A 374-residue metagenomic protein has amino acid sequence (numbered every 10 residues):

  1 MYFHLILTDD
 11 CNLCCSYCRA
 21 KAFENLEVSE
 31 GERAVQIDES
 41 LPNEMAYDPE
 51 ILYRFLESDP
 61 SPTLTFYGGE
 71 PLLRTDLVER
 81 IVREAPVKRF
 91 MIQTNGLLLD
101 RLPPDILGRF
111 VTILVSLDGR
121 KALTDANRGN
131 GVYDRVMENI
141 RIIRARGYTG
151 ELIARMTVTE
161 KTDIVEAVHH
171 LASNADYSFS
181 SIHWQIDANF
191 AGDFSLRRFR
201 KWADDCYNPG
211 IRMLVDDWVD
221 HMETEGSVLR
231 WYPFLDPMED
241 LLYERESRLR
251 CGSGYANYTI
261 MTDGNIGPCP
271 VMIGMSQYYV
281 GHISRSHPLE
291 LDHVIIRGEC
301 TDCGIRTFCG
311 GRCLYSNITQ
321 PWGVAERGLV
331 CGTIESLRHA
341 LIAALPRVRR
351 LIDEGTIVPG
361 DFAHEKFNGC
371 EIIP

Functional and structural regions predicted by a protein language model:
M1-Y47: Canonical Radical SAM [4Fe-4S] cluster-binding loop centered on the CxxxCxxC motif and its immediate flanking residues
I6-C14, E70, G254, C300 (+1 more regions): Cysteine-centered iron-sulfur cluster-binding motifs in ferredoxin-type domains/subunits of redox enzymes
D9, A22, L117-G119, I186-F190 (+1 more regions): Short, small-residue-rich loop/turn micro-motifs
E27, N130-M137, R141, A145-S253 (+1 more regions): Radical SAM enzyme [4Fe-4S]-AdoMet core and its adjacent flexible, acidic and glycine-rich loops/tails across
D38-N43, D125, P288-E290: A short acidic, glycine-rich active-site loop that binds or catalyzes chemistry on phosphate/adenosine moieties
P49-T65, R74-N189: Radical SAM/AdoMet-radical enzyme domain recognition
V271-P374: Flexible mid-to-C-terminal extensions adjoining Fe-S/redox cofactors in radical SAM and related proteins
